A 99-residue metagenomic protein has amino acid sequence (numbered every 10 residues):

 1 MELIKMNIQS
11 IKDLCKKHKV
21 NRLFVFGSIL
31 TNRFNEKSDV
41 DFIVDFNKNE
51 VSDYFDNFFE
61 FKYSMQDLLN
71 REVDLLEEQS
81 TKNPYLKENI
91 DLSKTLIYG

Functional and structural regions predicted by a protein language model:
M1-F24, L30-E36, N49-G99: Catalytic core of pol beta-like nucleotidyltransferases
S38-V40: Change "...and in nucleic-acid phosphodiester-cleaving endonucleases..." to "...and in nucleic-acid processing enzymes
I43-D45: Short hydrophobic/aromatic beta-strand micro-patches that form the beta-sheet surface supporting nucleotide- or nucleic
